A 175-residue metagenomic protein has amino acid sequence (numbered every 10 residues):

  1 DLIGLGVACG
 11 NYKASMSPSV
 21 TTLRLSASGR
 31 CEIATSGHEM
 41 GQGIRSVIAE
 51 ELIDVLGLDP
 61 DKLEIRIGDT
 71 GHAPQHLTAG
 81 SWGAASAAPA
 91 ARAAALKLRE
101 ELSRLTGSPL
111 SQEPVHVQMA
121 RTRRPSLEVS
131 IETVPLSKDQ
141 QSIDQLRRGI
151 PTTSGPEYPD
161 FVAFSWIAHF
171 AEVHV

Functional and structural regions predicted by a protein language model:
D1-V55, G68-V175: Cofactor-centric catalytic regions
D59-E64: Short acidic capping loops at alpha-helix termini that bridge into adjacent secondary structure
